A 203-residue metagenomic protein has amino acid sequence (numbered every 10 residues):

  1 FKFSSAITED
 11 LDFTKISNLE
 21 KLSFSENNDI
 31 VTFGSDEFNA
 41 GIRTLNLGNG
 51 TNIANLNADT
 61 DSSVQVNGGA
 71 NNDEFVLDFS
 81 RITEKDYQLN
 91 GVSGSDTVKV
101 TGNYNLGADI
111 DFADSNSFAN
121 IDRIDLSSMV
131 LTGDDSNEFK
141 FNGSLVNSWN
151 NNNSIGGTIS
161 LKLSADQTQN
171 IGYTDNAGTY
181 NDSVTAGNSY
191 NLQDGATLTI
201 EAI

Functional and structural regions predicted by a protein language model:
F1-D12, N18-S35, N52-A58, N72-S80 (+4 more regions): Extracellular beta-strand repeat scaffolds in secreted/surface proteins
T14, G50, N72-F75, V184-G195: Extracellular lectin-like interaction modules
F38, I82-T83: Short coil/turn segments at the loop-to-beta-strand junctions that recur within blades of beta-propeller repeat folds
Q65: Conserved ATP-binding/catalytic motifs of P-loop helicase motor domains
F141-N150: A short, acidic, amphipathic alpha-helical segment used as a generic capping/interface helix at domain edges
I159-I203: Low-complexity acidic/polar repeat-biased segments
